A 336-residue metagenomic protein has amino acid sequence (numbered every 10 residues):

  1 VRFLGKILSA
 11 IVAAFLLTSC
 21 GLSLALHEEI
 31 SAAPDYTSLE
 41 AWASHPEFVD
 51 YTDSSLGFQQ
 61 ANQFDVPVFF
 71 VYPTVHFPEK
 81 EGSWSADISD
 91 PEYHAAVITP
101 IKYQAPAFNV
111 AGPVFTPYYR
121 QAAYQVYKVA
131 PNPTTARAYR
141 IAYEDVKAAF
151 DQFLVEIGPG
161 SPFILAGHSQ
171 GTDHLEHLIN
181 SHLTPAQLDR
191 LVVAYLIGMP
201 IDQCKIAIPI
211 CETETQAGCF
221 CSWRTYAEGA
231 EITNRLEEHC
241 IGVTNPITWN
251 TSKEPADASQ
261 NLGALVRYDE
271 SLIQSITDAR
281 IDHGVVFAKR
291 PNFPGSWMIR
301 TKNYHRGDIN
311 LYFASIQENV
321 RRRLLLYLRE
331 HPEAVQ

Functional and structural regions predicted by a protein language model:
S9-S19: Bacterial N-terminal signal peptides
C20-I101, P106, V335: Flexible, membrane-associating and regulatory peripheral segments of lipid-active enzymes
G21-S23, E144-G160, N180-L326, E330-V335: Surface cap/lid and interfacial helix-loop subdomains adjacent to catalytic sites that gate substrate access
F64-V66, V110-V114, P159-P162, D189-V193: Loop/turn elements at helix/coil->beta-strand transitions in domains of secreted/extracellular proteins
P67-V71, F115-Y118, I164, V193-L196 (+1 more regions): Structural recognition of the beta-strand scaffold that forms the well-ordered cores of secreted hydrolase catalytic
Y72-S161, F293-Q336: Active-site catalytic motif of lipid deacylating hydrolases and related acyltransferases
G167-G171: Gly/Ala-rich beta-loop-alpha elbow adjacent to hydrolase catalytic centers
H174-L178: Hydrolases whose catalytic domains are alpha/beta-hydrolase-1, hotdog thioesterase, or metallo-beta-lactamase-like
